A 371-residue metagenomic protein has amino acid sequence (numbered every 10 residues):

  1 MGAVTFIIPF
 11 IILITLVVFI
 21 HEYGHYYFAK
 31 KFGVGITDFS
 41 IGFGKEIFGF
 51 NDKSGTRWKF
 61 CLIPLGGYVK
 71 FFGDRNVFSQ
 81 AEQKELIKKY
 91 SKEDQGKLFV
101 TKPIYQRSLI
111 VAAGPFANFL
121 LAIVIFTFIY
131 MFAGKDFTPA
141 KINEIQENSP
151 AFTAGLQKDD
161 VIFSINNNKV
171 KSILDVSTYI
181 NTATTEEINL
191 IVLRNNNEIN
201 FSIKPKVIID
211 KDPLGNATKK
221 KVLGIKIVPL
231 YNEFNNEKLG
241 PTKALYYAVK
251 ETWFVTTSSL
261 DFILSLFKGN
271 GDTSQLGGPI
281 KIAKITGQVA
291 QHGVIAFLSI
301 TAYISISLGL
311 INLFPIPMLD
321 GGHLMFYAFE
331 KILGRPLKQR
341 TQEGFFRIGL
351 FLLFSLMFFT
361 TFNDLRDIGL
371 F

Functional and structural regions predicted by a protein language model:
M1-F10: Feature marks short, highly hydrophobic, charge-poor N-terminal signal-anchor/signal peptide-like helices that anchor
F19, Y23-F28, F116, L120 (+2 more regions): Active-site His/Glu-centered metal-binding helix of metallohydrolases
H21-G24, F60, G114, N312 (+2 more regions): Divalent metal-coordination and catalytic microenvironments
K30-L121, I227, E233-L239, A244 (+2 more regions): Membrane-embedded helix-turn/re-entrant segments that form the catalytic/gating core of multi-pass membrane enzymes
F32-T37, G134-P150, Q157, F371: Alpha-helical transmembrane signal-anchor/signal-peptide segments
E93-K102, D210-L310, L324, A328-I348 (+1 more regions): Functional transmembrane alpha-helices
A151-I173, T252, F345: Conserved PDZ fold ligand-binding element
Q157, F163-S164, T178-K219: PDZ-domain C-terminal substructure recognizer with occasional recognition of PDZ-binding tails
